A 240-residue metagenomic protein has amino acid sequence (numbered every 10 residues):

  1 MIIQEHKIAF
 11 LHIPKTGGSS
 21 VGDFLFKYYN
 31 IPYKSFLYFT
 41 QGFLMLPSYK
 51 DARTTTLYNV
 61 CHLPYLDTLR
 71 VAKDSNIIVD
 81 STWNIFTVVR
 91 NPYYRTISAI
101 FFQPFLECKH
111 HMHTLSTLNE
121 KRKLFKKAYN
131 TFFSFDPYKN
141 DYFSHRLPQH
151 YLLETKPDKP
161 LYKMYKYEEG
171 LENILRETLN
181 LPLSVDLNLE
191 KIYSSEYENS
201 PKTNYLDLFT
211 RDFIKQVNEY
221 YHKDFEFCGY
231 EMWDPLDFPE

Functional and structural regions predicted by a protein language model:
M1-E240: Membrane-interface amphipathic segments in extracytoplasmic regions
